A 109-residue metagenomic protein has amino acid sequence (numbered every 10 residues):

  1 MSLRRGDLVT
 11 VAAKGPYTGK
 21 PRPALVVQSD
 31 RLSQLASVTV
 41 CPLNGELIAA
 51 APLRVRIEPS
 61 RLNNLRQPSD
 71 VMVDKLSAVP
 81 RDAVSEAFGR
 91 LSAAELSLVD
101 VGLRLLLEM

Functional and structural regions predicted by a protein language model:
M1-M109: Conserved functional hotspots at enzyme active or ligand-binding sites that engage polyanionic ligands
